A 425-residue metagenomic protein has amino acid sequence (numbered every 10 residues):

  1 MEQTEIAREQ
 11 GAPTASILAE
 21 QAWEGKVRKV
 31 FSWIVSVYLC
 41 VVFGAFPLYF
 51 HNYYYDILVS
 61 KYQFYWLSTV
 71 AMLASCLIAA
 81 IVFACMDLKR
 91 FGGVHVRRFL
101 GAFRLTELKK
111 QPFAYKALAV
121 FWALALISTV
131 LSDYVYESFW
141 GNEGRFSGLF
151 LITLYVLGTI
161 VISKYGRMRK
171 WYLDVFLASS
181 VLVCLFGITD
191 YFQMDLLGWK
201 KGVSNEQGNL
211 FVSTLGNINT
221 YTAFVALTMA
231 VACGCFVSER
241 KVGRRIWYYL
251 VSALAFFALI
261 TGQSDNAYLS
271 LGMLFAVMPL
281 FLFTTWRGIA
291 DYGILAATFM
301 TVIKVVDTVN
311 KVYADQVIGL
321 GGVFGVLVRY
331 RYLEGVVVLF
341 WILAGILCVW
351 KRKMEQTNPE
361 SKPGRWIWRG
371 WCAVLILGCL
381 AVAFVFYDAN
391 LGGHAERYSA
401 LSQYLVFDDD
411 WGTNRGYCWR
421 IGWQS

Functional and structural regions predicted by a protein language model:
E2-V30, I34-Y49, T69-V82, A119-V135 (+3 more regions): Alpha-helical transmembrane segments of multi-pass inner-membrane proteins
F50-F64: Short, hydrophobic transmembrane alpha-helix segments
L58-S60, V96-G101, N205-E206: Perimembrane loop-to-helix junctions flanking transmembrane segments
K61-Q63, S138-G148, L210: Non-cytosolic membrane-interface motifs at loop->transmembrane helix junctions
A79-L108, L126-W140, D195: Transmembrane alpha-helix boundary signature
A114-A117: Select subsegments of transmembrane alpha-helices in polytopic membrane proteins, especially boundary-proximal
N217, S399-S425: TM-adjacent membrane-interface loops and short helices in multi-pass inner/ER membrane proteins
V382-S399: Hydrophobic alpha-helical transmembrane segments in integral membrane proteins
